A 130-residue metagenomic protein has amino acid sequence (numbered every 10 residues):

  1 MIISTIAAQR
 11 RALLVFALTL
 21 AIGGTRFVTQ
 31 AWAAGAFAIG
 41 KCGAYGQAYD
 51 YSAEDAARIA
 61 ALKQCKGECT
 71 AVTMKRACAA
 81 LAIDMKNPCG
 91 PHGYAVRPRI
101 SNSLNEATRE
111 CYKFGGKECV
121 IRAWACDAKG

Functional and structural regions predicted by a protein language model:
I2-F16, G24: Bacterial N-terminal signal peptides that target proteins for export
I2-I6, V28-G130: Secreted/extracellular ectodomain signature
